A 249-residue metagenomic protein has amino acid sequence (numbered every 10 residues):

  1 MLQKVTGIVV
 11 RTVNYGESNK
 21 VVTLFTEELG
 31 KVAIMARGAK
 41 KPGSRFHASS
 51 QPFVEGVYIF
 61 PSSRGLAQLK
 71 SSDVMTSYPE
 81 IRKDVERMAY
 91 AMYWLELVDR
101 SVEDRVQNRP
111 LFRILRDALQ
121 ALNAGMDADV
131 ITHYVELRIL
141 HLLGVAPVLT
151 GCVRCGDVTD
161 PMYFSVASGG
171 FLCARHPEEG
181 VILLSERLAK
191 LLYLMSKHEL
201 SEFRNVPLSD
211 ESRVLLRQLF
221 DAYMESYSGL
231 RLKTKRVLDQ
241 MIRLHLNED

Functional and structural regions predicted by a protein language model:
M1-D249: Non-catalytic alpha-helical scaffolds and adjoining flexible linkers that form interface surfaces for assembly
